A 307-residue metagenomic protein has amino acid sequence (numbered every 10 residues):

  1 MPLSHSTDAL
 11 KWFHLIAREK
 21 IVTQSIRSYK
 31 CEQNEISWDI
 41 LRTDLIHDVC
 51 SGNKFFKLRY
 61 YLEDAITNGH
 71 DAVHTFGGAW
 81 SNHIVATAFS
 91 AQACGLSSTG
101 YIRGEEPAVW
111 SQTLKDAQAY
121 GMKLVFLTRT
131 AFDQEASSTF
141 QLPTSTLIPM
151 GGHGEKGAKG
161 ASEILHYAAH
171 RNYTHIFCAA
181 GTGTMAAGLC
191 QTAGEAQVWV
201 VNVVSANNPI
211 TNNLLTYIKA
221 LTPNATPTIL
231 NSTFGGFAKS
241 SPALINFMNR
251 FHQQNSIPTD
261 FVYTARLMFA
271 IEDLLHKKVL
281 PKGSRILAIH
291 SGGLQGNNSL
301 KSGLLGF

Functional and structural regions predicted by a protein language model:
M1-F307: PLP-dependent amino-acid enzyme catalytic core
